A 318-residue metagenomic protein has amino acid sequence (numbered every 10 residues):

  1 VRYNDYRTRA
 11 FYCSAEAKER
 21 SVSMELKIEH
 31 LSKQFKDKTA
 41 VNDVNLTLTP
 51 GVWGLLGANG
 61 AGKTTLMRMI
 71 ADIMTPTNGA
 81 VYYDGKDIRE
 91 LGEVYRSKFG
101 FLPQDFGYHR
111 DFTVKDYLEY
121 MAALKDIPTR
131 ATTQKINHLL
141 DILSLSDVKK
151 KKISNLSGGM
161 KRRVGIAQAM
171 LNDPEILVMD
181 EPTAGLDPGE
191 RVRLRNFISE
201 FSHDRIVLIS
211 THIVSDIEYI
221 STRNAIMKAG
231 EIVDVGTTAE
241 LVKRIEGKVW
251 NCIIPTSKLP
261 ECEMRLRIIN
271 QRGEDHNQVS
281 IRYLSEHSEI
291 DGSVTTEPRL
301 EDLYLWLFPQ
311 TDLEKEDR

Functional and structural regions predicted by a protein language model:
A58-G62: Walker A (P-loop) phosphate-binding loop of ABC-type ATPase nucleotide-binding domains
G79-E90, V94-Y95: Conserved ABC transporter NBD signature motif
E119, A123, R130-V148: Conserved ABC ATPase "signature" region
K152-L156: Conserved ABC ATPase signature
L177-E181: Catalytic Walker B motif of ABC-type/P-loop ATPase nucleotide-binding domains
